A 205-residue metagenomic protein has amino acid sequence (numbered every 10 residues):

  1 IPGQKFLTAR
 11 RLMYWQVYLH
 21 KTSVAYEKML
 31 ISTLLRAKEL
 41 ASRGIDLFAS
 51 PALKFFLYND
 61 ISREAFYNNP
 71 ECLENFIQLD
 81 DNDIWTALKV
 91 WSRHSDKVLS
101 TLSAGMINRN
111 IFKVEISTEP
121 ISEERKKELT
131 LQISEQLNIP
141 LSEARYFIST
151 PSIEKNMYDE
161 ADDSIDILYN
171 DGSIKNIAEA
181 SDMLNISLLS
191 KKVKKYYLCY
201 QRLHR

Functional and structural regions predicted by a protein language model:
I1-R205: Histidine-centered, transition-metal-coordinating active-site segments
